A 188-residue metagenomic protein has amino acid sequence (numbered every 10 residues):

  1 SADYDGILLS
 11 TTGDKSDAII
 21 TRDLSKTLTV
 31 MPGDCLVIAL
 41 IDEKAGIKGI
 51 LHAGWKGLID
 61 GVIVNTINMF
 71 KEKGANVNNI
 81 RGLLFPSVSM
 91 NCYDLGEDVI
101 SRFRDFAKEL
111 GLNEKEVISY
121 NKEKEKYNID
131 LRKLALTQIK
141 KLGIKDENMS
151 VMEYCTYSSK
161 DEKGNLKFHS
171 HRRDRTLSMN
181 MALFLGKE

Functional and structural regions predicted by a protein language model:
S1-E188: Active-site microenvironment for binding and transforming phosphate-containing groups
